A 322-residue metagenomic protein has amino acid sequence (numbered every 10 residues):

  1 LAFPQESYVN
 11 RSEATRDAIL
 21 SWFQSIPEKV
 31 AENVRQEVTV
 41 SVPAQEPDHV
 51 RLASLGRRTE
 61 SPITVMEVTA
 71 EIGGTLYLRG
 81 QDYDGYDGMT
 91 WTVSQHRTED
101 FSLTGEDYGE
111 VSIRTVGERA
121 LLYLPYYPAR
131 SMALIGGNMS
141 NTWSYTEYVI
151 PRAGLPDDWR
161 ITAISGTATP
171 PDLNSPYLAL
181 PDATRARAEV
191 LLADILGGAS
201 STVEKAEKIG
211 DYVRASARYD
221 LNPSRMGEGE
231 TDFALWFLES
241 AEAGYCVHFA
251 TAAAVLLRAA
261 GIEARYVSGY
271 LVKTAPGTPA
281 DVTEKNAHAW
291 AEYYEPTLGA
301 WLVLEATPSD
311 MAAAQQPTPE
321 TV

Functional and structural regions predicted by a protein language model:
L1-V322: Helix-boundary/low-complexity linker signature
